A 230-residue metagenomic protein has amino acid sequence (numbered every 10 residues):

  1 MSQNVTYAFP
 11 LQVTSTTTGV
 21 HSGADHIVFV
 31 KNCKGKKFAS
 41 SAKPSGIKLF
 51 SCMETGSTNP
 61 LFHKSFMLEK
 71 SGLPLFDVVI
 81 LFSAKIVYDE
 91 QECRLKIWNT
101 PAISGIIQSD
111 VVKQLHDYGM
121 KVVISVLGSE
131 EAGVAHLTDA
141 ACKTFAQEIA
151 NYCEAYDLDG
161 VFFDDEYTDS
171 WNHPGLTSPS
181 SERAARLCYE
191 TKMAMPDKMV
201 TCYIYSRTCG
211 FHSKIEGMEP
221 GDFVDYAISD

Functional and structural regions predicted by a protein language model:
S2-V5: Surface-exposed, short loops/turns at beta-strand junctions within beta-sandwich domains
A8-T14: Extracellular recognition modules
T14-V20: Short, solvent-exposed loop/turn segments at the edges of extracellular beta-sandwich modules
S22-K37: C-terminal edge beta-strand
F38-D230: Chitinase-like catalytic core of GlcNAc-active glycosidases
